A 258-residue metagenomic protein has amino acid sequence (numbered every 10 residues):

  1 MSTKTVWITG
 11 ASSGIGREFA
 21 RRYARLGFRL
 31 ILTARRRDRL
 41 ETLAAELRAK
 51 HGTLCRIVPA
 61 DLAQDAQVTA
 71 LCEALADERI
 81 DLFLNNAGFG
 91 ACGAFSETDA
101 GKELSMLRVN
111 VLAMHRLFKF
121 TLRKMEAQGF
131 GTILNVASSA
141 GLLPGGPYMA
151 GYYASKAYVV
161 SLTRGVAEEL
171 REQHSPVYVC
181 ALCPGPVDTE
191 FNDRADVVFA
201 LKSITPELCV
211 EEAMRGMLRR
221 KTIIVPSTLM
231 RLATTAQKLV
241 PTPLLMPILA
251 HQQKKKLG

Functional and structural regions predicted by a protein language model:
S12-S13: Conserved glycine-rich cofactor-binding loop
L26-L43: Conserved glycine-rich Rossmann-like NAD(P)H-binding loop of the short-chain dehydrogenase/reductase
N86-A91: Conserved NAD(P)H cofactor-binding loop of Rossmann-fold oxidoreductase domains
A94-S96, K102-S105: Substrate-binding pocket helix/loop in short-chain dehydrogenase/reductase
F118, S155: Active-site helix of classical SDR
S138: Residue(s) in the substrate-gating loop at a strand-loop-helix junction that position the organic substrate next
E168-L232, P243: SDR active-site lid
